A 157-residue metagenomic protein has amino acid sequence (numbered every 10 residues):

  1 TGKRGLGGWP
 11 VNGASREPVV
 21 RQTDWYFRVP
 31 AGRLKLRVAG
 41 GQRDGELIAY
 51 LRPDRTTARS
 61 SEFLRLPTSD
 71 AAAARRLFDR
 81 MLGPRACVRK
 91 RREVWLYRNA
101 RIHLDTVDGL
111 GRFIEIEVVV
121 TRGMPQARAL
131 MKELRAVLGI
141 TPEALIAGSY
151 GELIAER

Functional and structural regions predicted by a protein language model:
T1-N99, L138-R157: N-terminal strand-loop-strand beta-hairpin
D24, F113, R128-K132: Hydrophobic, well-ordered secondary-structure segments
G40-G41, H103-G109: Short glycine/proline-enriched loop/turn "hinge" motifs that connect secondary-structure elements and lie
T56-E62, I114-E115, P125-A127: A short, polar/proline- and glycine-enriched secondary-structure boundary/capping micro-motif
P67, E117-V119: Short hydrophobic/aromatic beta-strand micro-patches that form the beta-sheet surface supporting nucleotide- or nucleic
E93-R101, G109-L110, T121: Phosphate/nucleotide-binding catalytic core
V107-E117: Residues forming anionic-ligand binding surfaces in small-molecule and nucleic-acid pockets of primarily soluble enzymes
R122-A147: Mixed-charge, glycine-accented linear interaction segment located at domain edges/termini
